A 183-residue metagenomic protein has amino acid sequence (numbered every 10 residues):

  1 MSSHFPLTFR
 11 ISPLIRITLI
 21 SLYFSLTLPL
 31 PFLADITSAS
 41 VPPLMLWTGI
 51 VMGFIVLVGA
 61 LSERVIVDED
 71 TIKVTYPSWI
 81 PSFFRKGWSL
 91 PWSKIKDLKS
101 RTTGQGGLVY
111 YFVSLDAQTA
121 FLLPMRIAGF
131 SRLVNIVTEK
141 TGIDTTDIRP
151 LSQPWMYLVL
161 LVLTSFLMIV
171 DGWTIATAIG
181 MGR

Functional and structural regions predicted by a protein language model:
M1-S38, Q118-A120, R132-M168: N-terminal membrane-targeting/pre-transmembrane regions
L28-F32, L57, D171-I175: Hydrophobic membrane-targeting signal helices
S38-L46: Short, aromatic-rich membrane-interface segments at the entry and exit of alpha-helical transmembrane domains
I50-P91: Conserved beta-hairpin
D70, P77-W79, S100-T103, M125-R126: Surface loops and adjacent helix of pleckstrin homology
S93-L98: Structured surface patches comprising rigid loops and adjacent beta-strands/short helices at the edges of well-ordered
T102, G106-I136: Canonical phosphoinositide-binding patch of PH/PH-like domains
M168-R183: Juxtamembrane boundary at the C-terminal end of a transmembrane helix
